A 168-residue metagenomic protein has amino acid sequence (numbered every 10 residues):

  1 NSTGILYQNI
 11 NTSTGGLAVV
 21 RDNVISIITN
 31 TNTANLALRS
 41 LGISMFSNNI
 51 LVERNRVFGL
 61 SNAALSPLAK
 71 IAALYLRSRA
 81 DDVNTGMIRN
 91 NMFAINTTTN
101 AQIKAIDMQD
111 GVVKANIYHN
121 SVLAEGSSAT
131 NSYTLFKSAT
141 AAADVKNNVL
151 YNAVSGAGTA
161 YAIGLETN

Functional and structural regions predicted by a protein language model:
N1, G15-T31, N48-A63, A72-R77 (+4 more regions): Right-handed parallel beta-helix
N1-T12, T33-S44, S66-A80, T99-Q109 (+2 more regions): Extracellular beta-strand/beta-solenoid scaffold signature
